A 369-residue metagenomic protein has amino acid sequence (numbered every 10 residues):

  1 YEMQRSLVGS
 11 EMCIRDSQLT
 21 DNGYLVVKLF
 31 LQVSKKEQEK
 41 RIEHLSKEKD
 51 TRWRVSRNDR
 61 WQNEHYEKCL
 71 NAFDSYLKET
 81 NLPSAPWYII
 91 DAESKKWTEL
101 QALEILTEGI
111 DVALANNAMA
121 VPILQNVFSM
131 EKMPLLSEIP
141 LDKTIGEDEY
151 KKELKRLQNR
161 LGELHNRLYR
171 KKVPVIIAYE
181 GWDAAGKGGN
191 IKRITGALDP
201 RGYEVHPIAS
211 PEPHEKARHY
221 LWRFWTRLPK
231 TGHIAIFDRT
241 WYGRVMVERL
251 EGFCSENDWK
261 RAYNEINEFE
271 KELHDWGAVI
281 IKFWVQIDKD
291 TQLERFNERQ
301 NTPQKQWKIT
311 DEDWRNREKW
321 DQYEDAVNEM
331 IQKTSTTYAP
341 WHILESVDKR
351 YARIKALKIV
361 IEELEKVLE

Functional and structural regions predicted by a protein language model:
Y1-G9, I14: Single conserved hydrophobic/aromatic residue that forms the stacking wall/gate of nucleotide- or nucleobase-binding
S10, L19-N71, T144, V247-E265 (+1 more regions): A glycine- and Lys/Arg-enriched "phosphate-lid" helix/loop adjacent to the NTP-binding pocket of small-molecule kinases
S10, R201-N267: Conserved nucleotide-sensing/catalytic segment adjacent to the nucleotide-binding pocket in NTP-handling enzymes
Q32, R57-K96, Q286, T310-A352: Small-molecule kinase domains that catalyze NTP-dependent phosphoryl transfer to phosphate-bearing small molecules
Q32-E39, D59-R60, E93-W97, A184 (+5 more regions): Conserved nucleotide-binding/hydrolysis micro-motifs of P-loop NTPases
E99, E108-Q158: Charged, amphipathic alpha-helical linker segments immediately N-terminal to NTP-binding catalytic cores
N159-Y169: Pre-Walker A adenine-sensing motif
Y179-T195: Glycine-rich phosphate-binding P-loop
